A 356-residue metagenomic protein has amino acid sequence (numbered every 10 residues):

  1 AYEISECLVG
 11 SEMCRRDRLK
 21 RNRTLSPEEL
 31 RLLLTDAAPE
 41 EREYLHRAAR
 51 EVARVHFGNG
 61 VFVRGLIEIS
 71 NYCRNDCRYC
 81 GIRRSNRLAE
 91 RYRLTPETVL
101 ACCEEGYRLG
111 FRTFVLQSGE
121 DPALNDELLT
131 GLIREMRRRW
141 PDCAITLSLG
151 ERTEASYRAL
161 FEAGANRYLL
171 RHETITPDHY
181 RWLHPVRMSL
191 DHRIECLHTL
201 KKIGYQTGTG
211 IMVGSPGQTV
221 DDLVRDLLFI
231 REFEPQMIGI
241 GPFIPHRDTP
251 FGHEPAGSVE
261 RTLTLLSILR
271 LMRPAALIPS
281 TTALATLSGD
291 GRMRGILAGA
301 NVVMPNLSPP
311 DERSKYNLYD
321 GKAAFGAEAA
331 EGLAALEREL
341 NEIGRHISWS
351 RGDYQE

Functional and structural regions predicted by a protein language model:
A1-C14: Short, small-residue-biased leader/transition segments that mark boundaries at the very start of proteins
S11-E40, Y107, R231-E356: Auxiliary Fe-S-binding modules of radical SAM enzymes
A49, C77, L116, L170 (+4 more regions): Conserved, mostly hydrophobic/aromatic
F57-G58, F62-E97: Canonical Radical SAM [4Fe-4S] cluster-binding loop centered on the CxxxCxxC motif and its immediate flanking residues
G65, C103, T130-R134, Y157 (+6 more regions): Generic structural signal for well-ordered alpha-helices, preferentially at hydrophobic/aromatic core positions
I67-I69, E120-P122, L149-T153, T174-T176 (+5 more regions): Active-site-proximal loop/turn and secondary-structure-junction residues that shape catalytic pockets, frequently
R84-V99, G106-E127, L132-L197, Q206-V213 (+1 more regions): Core AdoMet radical
T153-L160, P216-F229, A285-L297: Catalytic cores of alpha/beta
